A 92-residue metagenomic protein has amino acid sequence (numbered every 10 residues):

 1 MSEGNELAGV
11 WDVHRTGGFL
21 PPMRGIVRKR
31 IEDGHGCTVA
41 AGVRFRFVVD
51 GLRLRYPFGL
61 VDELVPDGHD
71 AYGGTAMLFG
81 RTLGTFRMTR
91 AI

Functional and structural regions predicted by a protein language model:
M1-V39, G74-A76: Tryptophan-anchored aromatic micro-motifs
E3-E6, L78-I92: Edge beta-strand at a domain terminus
V10-D12, R53, R87: Ser/Thr- (and often Asn-) enriched beta-sheet segments in non-cytosolic proteins
G18-F19, R30-A71: Contiguous, well-ordered beta-strand patches that form the walls/edges of small beta-barrel/beta-sandwich domains
Y56, A76-L78: Beta-turn initiation residues at beta-strand->coil junctions
L64, G74, G84: Short acidic, gly/pro-rich beta-turn/loop elements at beta-sheet edges and active-site/ligand-binding grooves
H69-Y72, R81-L83: Coil-to-beta-strand transition motifs
